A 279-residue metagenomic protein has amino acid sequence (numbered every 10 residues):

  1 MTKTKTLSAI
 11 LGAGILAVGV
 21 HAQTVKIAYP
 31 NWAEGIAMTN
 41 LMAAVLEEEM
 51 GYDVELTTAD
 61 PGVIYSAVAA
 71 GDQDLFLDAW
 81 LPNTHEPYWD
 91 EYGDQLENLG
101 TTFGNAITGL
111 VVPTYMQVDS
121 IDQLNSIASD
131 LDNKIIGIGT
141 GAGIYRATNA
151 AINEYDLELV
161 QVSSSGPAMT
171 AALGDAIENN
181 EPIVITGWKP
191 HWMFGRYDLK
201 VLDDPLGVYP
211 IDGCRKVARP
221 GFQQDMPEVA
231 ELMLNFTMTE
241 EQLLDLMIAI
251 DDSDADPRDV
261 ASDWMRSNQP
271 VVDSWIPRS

Functional and structural regions predicted by a protein language model:
M1-H21: Gram-negative bacterial Sec-dependent N-terminal signal peptides
T24-N40, D60-P61: Extracytoplasmic "Venus flytrap"
W32-A33, E55-A67, Q161-A172: Short helix-initiation/N-cap motifs at beta->coil->alpha
M42-G51, A128-Q161, R266: Ligand-binding cleft/hinge of the Venus flytrap
D78-E91, D175-K200: A ligand-binding cleft/hinge motif common to bilobed small-molecule-binding domains
D94-G141: A conserved helix-loop-strand patch within extracytoplasmic ligand-binding domains of the periplasmic binding
I107-Q117, D212-D225: A bilobed periplasmic-binding-protein/Venus flytrap-type ligand-binding module shared by bacterial periplasmic
E240-S279: C-terminal functional modules
